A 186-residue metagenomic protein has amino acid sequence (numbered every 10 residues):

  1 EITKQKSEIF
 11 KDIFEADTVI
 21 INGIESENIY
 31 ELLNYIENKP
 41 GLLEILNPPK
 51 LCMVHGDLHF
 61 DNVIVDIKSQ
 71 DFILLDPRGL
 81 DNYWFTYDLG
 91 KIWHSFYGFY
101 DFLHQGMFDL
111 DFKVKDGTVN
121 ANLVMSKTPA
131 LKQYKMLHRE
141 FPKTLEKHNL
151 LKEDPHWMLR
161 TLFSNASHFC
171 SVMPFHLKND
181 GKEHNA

Functional and structural regions predicted by a protein language model:
E1-M53, D66, L150-E153: An alpha-helical support segment within catalytic cores of ATP-dependent transferases
V19, E25, C52-V54, L58 (+3 more regions): A structural signal for the main folded, soluble domain(s) of proteins
E27-Y30, Q70-F72, E153-A186: Regulatory N- and C-terminal appendages and interdomain linkers associated with kinase/kinase-like NTP transferase
N28-L32, Q133, L137-E140, N185-A186: Extended, well-ordered alpha-helical scaffold segments
E37-Y87: Active-site acidic catalytic loop and adjacent metal/ATP-binding pocket of ATP-dependent phosphoryl transfer enzymes
F72, R78, N82-H148, A166-G181: Active-site activation/catalytic loop segments of kinase-like enzymes and analogous catalytic loops in related
